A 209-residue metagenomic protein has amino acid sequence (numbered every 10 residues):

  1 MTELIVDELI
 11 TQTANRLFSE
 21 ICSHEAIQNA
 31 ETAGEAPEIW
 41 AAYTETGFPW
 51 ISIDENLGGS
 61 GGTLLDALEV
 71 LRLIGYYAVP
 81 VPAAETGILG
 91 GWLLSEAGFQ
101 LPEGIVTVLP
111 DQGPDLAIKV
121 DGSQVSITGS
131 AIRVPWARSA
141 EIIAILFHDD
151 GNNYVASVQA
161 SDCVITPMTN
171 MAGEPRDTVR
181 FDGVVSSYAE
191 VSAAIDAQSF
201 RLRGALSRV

Functional and structural regions predicted by a protein language model:
M1-V81: Amphipathic, small/basic residue-rich leader segments at the start of a protein or domain
T2-V6, Y76, I165-V209: Glycine-rich beta->alpha junctions and the first turn(s) of the following alpha-helix
F18, V70, I143-I145, A156 (+1 more regions): Residue-level signal for inorganic ion chemistry
G75, V79-A97: N-terminal glycine-rich flavin-associated loop
F99-L101, K119-V120, V134-R138, H148-D150 (+1 more regions): Solvent-exposed alpha-helices and their adjacent loops that cap or buttress functional pockets in soluble metabolic
L101-G113, I145: A short, Trp-centered hydrophobic/proline-enriched beta-strand micro-motif
G113-S126: Cytochrome P450 C-terminal beta-domain/meander region
S130-C163, P167: A short core secondary-structure module
